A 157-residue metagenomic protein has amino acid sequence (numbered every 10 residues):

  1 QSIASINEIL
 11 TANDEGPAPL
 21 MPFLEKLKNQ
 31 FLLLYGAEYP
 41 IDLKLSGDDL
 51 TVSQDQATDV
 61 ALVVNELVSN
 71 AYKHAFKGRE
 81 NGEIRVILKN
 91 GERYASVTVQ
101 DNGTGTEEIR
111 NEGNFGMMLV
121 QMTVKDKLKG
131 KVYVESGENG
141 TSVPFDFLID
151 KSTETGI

Functional and structural regions predicted by a protein language model:
Q1-S5, I9, G16-L34, K89: Short beta-to-alpha transition helix within the HATPase_c
A18, G36-E66, Y72-E83, N111: Conserved short strand/loop->alpha-helix "switch" segment adjacent to the catalytic nucleotide/phosphoryl-transfer site
K77-R79, Y133-G140, L148: A short beta-strand-to-loop micro-motif at the C-terminal edge of the catalytic HATPase_c
N81-R93: Short beta-strand/loop element within the Bergerat-fold HATPase_c
E83, G105, G137-P144: Glycine-rich nucleotide-binding loop
D101: Acidic ATP/Mg2+-coordinating residue in the GHKL
E108-E135: ATP phosphate-binding glycine-rich loop and adjacent ATP-lid/helix-beta elements within ATP-binding kinase/ATPase
F145-I157: C-terminal end segment of the histidine kinase catalytic
